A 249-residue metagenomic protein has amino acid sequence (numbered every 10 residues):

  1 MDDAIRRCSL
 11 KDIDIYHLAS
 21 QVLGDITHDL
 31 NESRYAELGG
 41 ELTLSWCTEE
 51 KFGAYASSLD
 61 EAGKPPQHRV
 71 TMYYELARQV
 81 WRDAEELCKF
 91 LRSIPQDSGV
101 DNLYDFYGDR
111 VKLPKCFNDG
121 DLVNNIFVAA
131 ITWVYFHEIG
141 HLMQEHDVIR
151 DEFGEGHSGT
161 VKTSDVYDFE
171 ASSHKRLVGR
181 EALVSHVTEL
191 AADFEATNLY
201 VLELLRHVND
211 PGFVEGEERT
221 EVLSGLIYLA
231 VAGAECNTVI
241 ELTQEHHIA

Functional and structural regions predicted by a protein language model:
M1-W133, I139, M143-E152: Peri-catalytic and regulatory segments of divalent metal-dependent proteins
S9-S20, H174-T197: Active-site metal-coordination segments of metallo-dependent hydrolases
L59-L76, M143, A171-H174, G233-A249: Short, Lys/Arg-enriched charge-dense amphipathic segments
E86, G154, R206-D210: Short amphipathic alpha-helical leader/targeting segments
Y107-A129, H174-H186, E217-L226: Intrinsically disordered, low-complexity acidic Ser/Thr-rich regulatory segments
E145-S185: Post-HEXXH active-site segment of zinc metalloproteases
S185-H186, F194-A249: Long, well-structured alpha-helical subdomains associated with metal-dependent extracellular/ecto-lumenal hydrolases
